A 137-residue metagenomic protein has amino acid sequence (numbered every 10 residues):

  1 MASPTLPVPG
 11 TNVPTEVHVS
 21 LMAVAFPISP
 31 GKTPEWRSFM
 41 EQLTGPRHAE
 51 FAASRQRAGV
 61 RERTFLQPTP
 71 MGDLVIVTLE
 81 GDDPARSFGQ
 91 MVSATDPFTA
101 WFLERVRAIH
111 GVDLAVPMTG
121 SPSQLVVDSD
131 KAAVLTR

Functional and structural regions predicted by a protein language model:
M1-T5: Long, contiguous juxta-domain segments that are non-catalytic but functionally important
L6-N12, H48-V75, D82: Short, glycine- and small/hydrophobic-rich beta-strand elements in well-ordered beta-sheets
P14-S20: Short, flexible turn/loop "capping" segments at secondary-structure junctions
S20-P27, I76-T78: Active-site-flanking beta-strand signature of metal-NTP-handling nucleotidyl enzymes and homologous cyclase-like
K32-R37, A85-G89: Short, conserved charged micro-motifs
S38-H48: N-terminal ordered "arm"
A49-G59, G81-S121: An amphipathic, aromatic/His-enriched active-site/gating alpha helix that lines ligand/cofactor pockets
D113-R137: Short, low-order "capping/linker" segments at domain edges
